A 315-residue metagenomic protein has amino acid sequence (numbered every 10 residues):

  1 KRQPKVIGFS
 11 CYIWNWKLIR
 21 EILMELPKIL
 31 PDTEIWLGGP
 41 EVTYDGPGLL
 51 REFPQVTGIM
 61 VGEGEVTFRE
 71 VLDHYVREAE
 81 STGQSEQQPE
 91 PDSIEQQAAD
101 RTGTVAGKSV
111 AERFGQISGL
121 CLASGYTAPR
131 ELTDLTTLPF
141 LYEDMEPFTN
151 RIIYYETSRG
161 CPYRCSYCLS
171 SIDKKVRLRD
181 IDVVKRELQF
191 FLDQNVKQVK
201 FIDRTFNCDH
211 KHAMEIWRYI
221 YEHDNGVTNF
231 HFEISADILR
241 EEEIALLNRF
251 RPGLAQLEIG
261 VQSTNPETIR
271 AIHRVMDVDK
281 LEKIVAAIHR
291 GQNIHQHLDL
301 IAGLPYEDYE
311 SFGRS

Functional and structural regions predicted by a protein language model:
K1, R204, D299: Conserved acidic functional residues
K1-K185, Q189-D193: Acidic, low-complexity intrinsically disordered segments
N15-W16, V42, D209, R240 (+1 more regions): Alpha-helix N-cap/loop-to-helix initiation residues
L49-L50, L247, Y306-S315: Catalytic cores of alpha/beta
T67-F68, I216, S315: Structural preference for long, well-ordered alpha-helical segments in enzyme cores
T136-I294, A302-L304: Radical SAM [4Fe-4S] cluster-binding motif and immediate context
